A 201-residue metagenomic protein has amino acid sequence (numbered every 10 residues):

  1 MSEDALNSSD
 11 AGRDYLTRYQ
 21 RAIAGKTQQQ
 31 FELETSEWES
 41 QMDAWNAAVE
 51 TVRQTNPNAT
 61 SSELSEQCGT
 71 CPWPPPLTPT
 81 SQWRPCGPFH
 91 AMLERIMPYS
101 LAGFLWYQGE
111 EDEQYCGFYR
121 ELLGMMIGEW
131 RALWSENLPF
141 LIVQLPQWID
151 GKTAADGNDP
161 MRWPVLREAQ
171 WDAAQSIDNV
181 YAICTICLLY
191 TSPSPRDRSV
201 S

Functional and structural regions predicted by a protein language model:
M1, W106-E111, V143-Q147, C184-L188: Active-site-proximal beta-strand/loop segments in catalytic clefts of secreted hydrolases
M1-L77, W83-R84: Surface-exposed loop and adjacent secondary-structure segments within mature catalytic domains
P76-S81, Y107-Y119, A154-D159: The substrate-binding groove and active-site-proximal loops of carbohydrate-active enzymes, especially glycoside
W83-R95, E121-E129, M161-W171: Alpha-helical scaffolding within the catalytic cores of extracellular/periplasmic polymer-degrading hydrolases
F89-Q114: Oxyanion-hole/transition-state-stabilizing segment in secreted/luminal serine hydrolases and related acyltransferases
Y99-G103, S135-F140, S176-Y181: Loop/turn elements at helix/coil->beta-strand transitions in domains of secreted/extracellular proteins
L145-I186: Substrate-gating cap/lid alpha-helix
Y190-D197: Conserved small/polar residues in nucleotide/adenosyl-binding loops
